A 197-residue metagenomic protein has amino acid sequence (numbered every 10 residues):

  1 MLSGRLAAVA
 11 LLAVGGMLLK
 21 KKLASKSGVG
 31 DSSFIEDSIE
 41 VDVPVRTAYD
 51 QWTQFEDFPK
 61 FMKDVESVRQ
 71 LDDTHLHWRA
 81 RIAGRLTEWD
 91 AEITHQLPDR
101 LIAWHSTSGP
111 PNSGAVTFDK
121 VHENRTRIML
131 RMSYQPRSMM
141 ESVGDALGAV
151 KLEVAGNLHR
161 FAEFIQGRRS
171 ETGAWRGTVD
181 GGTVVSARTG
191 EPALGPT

Functional and structural regions predicted by a protein language model:
L2-A7, H95, H105-E163, A174 (+1 more regions): Beta-strand/loop substructures that line and gate deep hydrophobic ligand-binding cavities in soluble
G4-H75, R79, R160, Q166-R169 (+1 more regions): Hydrophobic ligand-binding cavity/cleft-lining segments
S32-S38, H75, E88, L101 (+2 more regions): Intrinsic-disorder/low-complexity, polar/charged segments enriched in Ser/Thr/Lys/Arg/Asp/Glu/Gln
W52, W78, W89-A91, A103-W104: Tryptophan-centric aromatic hotspots in well-structured domains and transmembrane helices
Q70-H77, Q96-W104: Short, hydrophobic/aromatic-rich segments at coil-to-beta transitions
A80-G84, S106-S108: Short acidic, glycine-rich loop/turn motifs
A83-L86, H95-D99: Short, charged/polar surface micro-motifs in flexible loops or helix N-caps
A83-T87, P136-M139: Short, cysteine-centered beta-strand-loop-beta hairpins and adjacent loop/turn segments enriched in charged/polar
